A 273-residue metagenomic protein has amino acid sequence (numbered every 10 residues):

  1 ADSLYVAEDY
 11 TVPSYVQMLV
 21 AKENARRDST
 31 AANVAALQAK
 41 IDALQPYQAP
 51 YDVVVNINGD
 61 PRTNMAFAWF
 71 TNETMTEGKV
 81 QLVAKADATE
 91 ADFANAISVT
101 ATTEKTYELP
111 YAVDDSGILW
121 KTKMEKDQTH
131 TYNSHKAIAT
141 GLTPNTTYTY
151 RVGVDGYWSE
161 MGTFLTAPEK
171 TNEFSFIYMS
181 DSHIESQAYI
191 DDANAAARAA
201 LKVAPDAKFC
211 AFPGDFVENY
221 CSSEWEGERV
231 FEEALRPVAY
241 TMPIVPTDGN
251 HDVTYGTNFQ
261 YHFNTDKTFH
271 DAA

Functional and structural regions predicted by a protein language model:
A1-Q45: Beta-rich interaction/scaffold domains
N33, L37, N172, A188-A197 (+3 more regions): Stable alpha-helical elements in mature extracytoplasmic
Q45-H183, K202-V203: Acidic, histidine-bearing metal-coordination/catalytic regions of metal-dependent phosphoesterases
E73, W158, S182-E185, F216-Y220 (+1 more regions): Solvent-exposed loop/turn segments at secondary-structure junctions within structured extracellular/periplasmic domains
N133, P144-T163, E224-A273: Extended active-site neighborhood of metal-dependent phosphoesterases/phosphodiesterases
I177-S180, F209-D215, P243-N250: Active-site neighborhood of phospho(di)ester-bond hydrolases with catalytic His/Asp-centered motifs
S182-E185, A195-R198, A207-N219: Phosphate-binding active sites in nucleotide-utilizing proteins
A195, A199-F209, E224, R236-P243: His/acidic metal-ligating clusters that form di-metal
